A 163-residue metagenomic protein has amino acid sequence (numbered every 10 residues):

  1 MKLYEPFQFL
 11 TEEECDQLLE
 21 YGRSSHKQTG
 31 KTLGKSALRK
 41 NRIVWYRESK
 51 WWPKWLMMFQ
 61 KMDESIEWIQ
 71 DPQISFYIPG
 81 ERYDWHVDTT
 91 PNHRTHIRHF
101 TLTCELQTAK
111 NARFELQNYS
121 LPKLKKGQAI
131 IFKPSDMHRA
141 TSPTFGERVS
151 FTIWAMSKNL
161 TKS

Functional and structural regions predicted by a protein language model:
M1-E67, D71-Q73: Non-heme Fe(II)/2-oxoglutarate
W52-S163: Catalytic core of non-heme Fe(II) oxygenases with the double-stranded beta-helix
